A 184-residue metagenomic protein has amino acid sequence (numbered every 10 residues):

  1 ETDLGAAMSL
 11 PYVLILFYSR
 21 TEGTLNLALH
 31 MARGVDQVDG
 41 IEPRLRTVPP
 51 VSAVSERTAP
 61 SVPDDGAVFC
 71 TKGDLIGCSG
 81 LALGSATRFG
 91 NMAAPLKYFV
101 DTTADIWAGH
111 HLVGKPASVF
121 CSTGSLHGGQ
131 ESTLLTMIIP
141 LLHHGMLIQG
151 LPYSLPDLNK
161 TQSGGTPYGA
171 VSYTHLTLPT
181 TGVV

Functional and structural regions predicted by a protein language model:
D3-G109, L176: N-terminal beta1-alpha1-beta2 submodule of the flavodoxin-like/Rossmannoid cofactor-binding fold
V48-A53, L147-Y173: Mobile beta-alpha loop/short-helix "lid" or hinge segments that flank ligand
G84-A86, P116, C121, P179: Short, proline-centered helix/strand-breaking motifs
Y98-T102, T136-M137, G165-P167: Short, surface-exposed, charged loop/turn segments at secondary-structure junctions
H110-G114: Short, flexible active-site-proximal loops enriched in glycine and acidic residues
P116-T161: Short, glycine-/small-residue-rich phosphate/pyrophosphate-handling segment
T174-T180: Conserved small/polar residues in nucleotide/adenosyl-binding loops
